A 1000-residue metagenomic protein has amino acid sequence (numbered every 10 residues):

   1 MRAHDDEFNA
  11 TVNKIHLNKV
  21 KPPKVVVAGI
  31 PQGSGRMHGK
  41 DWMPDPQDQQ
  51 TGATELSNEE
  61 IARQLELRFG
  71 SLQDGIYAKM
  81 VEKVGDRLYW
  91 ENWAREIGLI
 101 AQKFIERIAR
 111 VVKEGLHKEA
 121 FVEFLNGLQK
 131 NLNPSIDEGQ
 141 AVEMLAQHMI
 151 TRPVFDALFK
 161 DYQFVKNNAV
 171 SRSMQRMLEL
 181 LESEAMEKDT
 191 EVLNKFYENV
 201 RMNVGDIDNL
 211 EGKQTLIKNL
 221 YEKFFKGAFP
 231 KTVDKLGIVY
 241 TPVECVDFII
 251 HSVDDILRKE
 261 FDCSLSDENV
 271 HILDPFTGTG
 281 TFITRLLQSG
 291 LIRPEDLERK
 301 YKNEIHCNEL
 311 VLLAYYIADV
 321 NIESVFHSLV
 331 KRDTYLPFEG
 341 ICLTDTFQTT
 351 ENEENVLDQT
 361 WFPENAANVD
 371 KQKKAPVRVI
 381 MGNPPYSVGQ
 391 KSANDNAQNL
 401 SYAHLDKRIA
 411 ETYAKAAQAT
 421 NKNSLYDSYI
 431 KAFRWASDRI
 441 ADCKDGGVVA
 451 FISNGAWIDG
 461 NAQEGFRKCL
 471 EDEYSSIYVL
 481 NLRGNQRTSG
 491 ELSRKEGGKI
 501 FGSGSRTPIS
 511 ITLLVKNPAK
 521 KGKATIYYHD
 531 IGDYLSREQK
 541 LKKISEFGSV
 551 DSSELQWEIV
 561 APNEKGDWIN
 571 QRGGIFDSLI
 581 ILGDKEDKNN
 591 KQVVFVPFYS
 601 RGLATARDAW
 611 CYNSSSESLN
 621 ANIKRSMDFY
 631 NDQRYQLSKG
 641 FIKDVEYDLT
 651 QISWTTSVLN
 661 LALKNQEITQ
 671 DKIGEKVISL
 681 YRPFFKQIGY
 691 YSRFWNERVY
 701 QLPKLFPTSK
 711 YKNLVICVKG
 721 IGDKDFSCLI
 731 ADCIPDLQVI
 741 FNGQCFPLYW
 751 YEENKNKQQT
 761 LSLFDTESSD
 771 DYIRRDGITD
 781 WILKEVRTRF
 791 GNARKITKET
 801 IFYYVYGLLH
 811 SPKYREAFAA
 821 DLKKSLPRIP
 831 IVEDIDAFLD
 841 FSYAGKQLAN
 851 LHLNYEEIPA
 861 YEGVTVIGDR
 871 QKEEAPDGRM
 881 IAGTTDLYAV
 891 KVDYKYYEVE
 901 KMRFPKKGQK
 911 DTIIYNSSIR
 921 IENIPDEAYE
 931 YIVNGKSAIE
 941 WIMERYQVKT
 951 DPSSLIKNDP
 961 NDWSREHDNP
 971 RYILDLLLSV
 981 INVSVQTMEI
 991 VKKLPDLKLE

Functional and structural regions predicted by a protein language model:
A10-T190, V239-Q372, Y478-L482, I500 (+4 more regions): Charged, often flexible domain-edge or linker segments that flank or initiate folded functional domains
H117-N131, L216-K231, G290-E298, N352-V356 (+4 more regions): Active-site-adjacent bridging/hinge elements
M149, Y162-N194, H271-I283, Y301 (+1 more regions): Extended, well-ordered alpha-helical scaffold/bundle regions in very large, multi-domain proteins
Y162-S171, Q175-F261, I575-D587, K591-Y612 (+1 more regions): Class I S-adenosyl-L-methionine
G205-I249, R258, C263-I272, I305 (+6 more regions): Long, K/E/R/D-enriched contiguous segments that form extended
T232, T241-L257, H271-L286, A314 (+7 more regions): Extended, hydrophobic alpha-helical segments in both membrane/secreted and soluble proteins
T281-K300, T349-F451, A456-Q463, R467-L480 (+3 more regions): SAM-dependent methyltransferase catalytic-core segment centered on the flexible catalytic loop and adjoining short
N394, A419, W435-E1000: Sequence-level detector for compositionally biased, low-complexity segments
